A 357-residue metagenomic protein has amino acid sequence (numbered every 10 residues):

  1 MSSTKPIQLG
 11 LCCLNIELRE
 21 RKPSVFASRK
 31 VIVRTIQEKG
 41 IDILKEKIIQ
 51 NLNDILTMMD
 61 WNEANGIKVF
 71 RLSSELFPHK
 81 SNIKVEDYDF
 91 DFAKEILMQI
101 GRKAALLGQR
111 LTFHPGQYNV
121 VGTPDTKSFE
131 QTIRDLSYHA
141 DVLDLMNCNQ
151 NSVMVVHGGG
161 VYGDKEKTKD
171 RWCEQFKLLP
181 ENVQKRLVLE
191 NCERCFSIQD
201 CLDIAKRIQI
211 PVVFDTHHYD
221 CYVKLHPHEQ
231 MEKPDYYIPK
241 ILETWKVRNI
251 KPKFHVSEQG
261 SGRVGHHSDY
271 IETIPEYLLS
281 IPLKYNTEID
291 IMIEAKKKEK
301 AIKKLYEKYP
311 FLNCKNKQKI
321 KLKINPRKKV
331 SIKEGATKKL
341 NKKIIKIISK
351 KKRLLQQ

Functional and structural regions predicted by a protein language model:
M1-Q109, N119-I133, S137-C148, L178 (+4 more regions): Alpha/beta catalytic barrel-like cores
C13-N15, L76, Q117, G158-G160 (+1 more regions): Short, flexible loop/turn elements at secondary-structure junctions
R110-N119, N151-H157: Glycine-rich, often proline-containing surface loops adjacent to acidic residues and nearby aromatics that form
H114, D215, I291: Conserved, mostly hydrophobic/aromatic
L136-I208, H217: Eukaryote-skewed repeat-based solenoidal scaffolds used as protein-protein interaction platforms, primarily
I210-V212, L354-Q357: Compositionally biased low-complexity segments, especially N-terminal hydrophobic helices that form the hydrophobic
D220-K224: Short active-site loop/helix that positions an aromatic residue
